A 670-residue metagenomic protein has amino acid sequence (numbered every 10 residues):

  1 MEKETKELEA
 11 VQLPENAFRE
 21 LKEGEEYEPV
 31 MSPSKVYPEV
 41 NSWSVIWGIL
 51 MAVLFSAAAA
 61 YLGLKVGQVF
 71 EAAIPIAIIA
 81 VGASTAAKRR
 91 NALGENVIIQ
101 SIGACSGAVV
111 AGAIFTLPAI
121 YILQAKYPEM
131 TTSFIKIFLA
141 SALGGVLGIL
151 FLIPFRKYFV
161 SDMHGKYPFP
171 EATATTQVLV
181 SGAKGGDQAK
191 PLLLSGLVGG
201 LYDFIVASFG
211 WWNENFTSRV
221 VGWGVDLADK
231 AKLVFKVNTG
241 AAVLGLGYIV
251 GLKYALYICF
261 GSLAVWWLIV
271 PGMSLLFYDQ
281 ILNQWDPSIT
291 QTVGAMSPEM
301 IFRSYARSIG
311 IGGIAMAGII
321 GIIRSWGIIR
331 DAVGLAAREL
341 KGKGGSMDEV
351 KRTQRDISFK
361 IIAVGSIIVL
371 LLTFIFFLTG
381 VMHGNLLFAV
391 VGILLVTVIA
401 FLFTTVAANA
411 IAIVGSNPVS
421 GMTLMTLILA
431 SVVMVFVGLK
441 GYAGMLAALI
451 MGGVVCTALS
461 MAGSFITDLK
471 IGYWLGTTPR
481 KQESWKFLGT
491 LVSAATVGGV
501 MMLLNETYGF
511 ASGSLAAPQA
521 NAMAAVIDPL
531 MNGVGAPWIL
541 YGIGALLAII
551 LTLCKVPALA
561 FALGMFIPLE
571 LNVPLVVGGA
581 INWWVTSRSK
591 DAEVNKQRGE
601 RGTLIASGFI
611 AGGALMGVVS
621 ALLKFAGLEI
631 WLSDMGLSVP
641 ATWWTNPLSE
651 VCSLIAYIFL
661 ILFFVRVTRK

Functional and structural regions predicted by a protein language model:
M1-K670: Alpha-helical multipass membrane-protein architecture
